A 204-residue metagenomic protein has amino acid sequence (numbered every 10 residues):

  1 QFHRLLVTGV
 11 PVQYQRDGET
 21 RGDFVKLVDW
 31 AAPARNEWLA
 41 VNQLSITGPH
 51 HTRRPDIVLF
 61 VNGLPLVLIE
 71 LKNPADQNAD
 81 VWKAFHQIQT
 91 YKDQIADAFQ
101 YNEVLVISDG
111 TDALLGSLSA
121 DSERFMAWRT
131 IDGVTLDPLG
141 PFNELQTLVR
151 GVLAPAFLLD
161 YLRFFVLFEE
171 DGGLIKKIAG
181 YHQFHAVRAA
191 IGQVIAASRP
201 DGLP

Functional and structural regions predicted by a protein language model:
Q1-P204: ATP-dependent helicase/translocase motor core
